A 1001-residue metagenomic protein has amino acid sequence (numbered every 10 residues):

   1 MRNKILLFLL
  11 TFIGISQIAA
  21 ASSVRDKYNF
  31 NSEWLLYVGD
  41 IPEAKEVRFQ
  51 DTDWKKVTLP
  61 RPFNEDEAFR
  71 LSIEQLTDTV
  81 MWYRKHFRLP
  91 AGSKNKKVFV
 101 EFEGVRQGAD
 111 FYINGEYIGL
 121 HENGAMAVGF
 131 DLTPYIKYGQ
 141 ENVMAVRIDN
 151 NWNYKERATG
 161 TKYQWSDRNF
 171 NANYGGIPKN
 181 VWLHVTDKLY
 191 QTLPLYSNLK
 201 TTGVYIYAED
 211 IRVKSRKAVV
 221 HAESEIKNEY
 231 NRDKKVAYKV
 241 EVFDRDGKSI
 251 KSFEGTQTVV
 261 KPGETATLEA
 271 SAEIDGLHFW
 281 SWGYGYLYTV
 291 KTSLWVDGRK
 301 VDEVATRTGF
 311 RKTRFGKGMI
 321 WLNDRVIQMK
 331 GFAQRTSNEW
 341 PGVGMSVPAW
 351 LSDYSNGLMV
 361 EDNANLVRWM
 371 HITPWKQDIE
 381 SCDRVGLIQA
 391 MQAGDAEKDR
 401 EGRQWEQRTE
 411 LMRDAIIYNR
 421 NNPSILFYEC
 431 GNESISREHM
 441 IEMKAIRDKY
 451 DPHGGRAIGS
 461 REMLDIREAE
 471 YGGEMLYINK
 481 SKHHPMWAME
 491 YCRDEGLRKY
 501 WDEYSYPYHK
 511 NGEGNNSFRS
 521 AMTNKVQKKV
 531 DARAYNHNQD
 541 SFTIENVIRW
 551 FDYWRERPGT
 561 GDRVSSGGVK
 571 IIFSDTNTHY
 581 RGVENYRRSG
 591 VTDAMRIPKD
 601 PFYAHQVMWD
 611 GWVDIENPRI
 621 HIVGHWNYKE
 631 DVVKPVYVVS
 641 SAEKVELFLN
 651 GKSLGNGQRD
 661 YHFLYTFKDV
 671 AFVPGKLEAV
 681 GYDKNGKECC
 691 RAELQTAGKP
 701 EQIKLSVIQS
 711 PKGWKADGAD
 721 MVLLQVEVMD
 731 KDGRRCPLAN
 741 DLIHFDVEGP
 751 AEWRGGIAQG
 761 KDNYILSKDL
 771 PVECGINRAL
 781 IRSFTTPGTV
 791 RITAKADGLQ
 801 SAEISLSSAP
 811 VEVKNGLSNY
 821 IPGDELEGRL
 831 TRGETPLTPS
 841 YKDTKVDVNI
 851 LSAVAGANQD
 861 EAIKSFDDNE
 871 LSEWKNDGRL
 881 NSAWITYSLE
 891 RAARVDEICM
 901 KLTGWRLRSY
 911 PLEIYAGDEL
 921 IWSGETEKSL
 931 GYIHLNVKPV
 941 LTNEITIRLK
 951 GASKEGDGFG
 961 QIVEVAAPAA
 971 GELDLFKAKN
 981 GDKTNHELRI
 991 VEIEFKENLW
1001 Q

Functional and structural regions predicted by a protein language model:
S22-E103, A158-F170, Y174-I177, V185-L189 (+5 more regions): Extended carbohydrate-recognition surfaces in non-catalytic/accessory domains of CAZymes and lectin-like proteins
S23, D51-P60, I113, E825-V895 (+2 more regions): Disordered, acidic Ser/Thr/Pro-rich linker "stalks" and the adjacent N-terminal cap of the next globular domain
Y28, D40, D78-K200, I388-A390 (+5 more regions): Accessory beta-strand-rich segments of carbohydrate-active enzymes
R61-L89, S93-E101, R106-N114, G119-E122 (+7 more regions): Active-site-adjacent substrate/metal-binding segments within catalytic domains of carbohydrate-active enzymes
I118, Y138, V143-V185, F279-K291 (+4 more regions): Glycine/proline-rich low-complexity spacer/linker segments in large multi-domain proteins
S215-T258, K634-S653, K676-G681, N740-I743 (+1 more regions): Beta-strand-rich binding/interaction modules
A222-I226, S293, V636-V639, V680 (+5 more regions): Beta-strand-rich structural segments
G298, D353-P601, H605, D614-W626 (+1 more regions): Substrate-binding/catalytic cleft of secreted carbohydrate-active enzymes, primarily glycoside hydrolases
